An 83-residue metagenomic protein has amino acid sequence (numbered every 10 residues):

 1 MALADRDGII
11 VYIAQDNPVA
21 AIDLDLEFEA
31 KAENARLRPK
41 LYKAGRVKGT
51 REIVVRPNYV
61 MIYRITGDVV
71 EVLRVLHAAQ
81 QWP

Functional and structural regions predicted by a protein language model:
M1-D23: Arg/Lys-rich, positively charged N-terminal/basic patches that mediate binding to nucleic acids
R6, D25-F28, A32, P39: Short amphipathic alpha-helical/adjacent loop interface patches that line ligand and macromolecule-binding sites
G8-I9, N34, V60, R74: Hydrophobic side chains within alpha-helical segments
V11-Q15, A35-K40: Short arginine-rich
A20-D23, E27, G49, E71: Amphipathic alpha-helical recognition patches that constitute DNA-binding helices
E29, L37-D68: Basic/aromatic recognition patch in beta-strand/loop cores that engages polyanionic ligands
Y59-V60, R64-P83: Enriched for short, Lys/Arg-rich terminal
